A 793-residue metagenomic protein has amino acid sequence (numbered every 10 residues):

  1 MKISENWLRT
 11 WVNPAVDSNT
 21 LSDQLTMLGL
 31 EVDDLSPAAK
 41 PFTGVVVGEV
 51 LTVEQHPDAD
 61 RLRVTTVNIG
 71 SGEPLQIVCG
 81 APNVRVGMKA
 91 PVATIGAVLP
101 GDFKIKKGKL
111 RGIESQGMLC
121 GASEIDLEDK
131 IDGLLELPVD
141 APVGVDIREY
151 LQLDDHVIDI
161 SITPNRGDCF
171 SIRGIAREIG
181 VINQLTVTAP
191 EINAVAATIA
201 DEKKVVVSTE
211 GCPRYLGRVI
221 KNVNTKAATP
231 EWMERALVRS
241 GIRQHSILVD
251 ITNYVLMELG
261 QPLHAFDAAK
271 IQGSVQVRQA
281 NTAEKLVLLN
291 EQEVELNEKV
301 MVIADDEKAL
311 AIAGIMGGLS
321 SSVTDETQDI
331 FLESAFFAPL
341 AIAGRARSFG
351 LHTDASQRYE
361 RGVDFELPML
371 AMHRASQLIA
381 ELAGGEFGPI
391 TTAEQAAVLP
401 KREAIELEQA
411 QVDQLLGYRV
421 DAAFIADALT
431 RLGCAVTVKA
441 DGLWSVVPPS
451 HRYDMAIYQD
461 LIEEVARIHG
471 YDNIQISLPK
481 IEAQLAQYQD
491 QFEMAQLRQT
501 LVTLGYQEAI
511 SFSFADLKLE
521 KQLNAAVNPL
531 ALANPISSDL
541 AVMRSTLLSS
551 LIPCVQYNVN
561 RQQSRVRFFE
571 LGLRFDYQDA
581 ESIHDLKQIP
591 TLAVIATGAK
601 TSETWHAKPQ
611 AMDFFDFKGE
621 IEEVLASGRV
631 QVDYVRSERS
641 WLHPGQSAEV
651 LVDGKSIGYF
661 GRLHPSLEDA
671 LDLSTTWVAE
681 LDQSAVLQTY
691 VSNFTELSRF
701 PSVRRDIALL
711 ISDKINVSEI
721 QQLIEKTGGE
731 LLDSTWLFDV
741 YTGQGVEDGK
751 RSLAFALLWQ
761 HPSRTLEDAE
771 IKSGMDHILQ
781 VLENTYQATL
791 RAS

Functional and structural regions predicted by a protein language model:
M1-V195, F331, G350, D354 (+3 more regions): Phosphate-backbone binding interfaces of nucleic-acid-interacting proteins
K2, M27, D427, R431-C434 (+5 more regions): A carboxyl-terminal module marker
E5, D23, L28, R63 (+2 more regions): Glycine/proline-enriched, intrinsically flexible loops and inter-domain linkers
D33, V47-Q76, E234-R235, T252-S320: Conserved mixed alpha/beta core segments that line enzyme active sites in large multi-domain catalysts
A39-T43, A194-A196, E482-Y488, S511-N528 (+2 more regions): Beta-rich nucleic-acid/ligand-interaction surfaces
R111-E124, I131-E136, R148-E149, H156 (+3 more regions): Mobile "lid/hinge" segments at catalytic clefts and subdomain interfaces of large enzymes
G174, I405-Q409, D413-V566, R705 (+2 more regions): Extended, well-folded interaction surfaces typified by the phenylalanyl-tRNA synthetase beta subunit core
V181-V207, A383-V412, R419: Terminal amphipathic helices with adjacent charged low-complexity linkers/tails
